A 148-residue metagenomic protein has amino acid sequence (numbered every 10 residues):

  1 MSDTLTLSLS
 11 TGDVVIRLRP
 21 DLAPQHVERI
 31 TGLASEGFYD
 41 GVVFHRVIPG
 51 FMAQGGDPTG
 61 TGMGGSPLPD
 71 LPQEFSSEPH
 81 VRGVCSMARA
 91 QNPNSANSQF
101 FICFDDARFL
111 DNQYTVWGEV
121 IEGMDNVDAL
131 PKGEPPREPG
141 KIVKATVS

Functional and structural regions predicted by a protein language model:
M1-S148: Cyclophilin-like peptidyl-prolyl cis-trans isomerases
